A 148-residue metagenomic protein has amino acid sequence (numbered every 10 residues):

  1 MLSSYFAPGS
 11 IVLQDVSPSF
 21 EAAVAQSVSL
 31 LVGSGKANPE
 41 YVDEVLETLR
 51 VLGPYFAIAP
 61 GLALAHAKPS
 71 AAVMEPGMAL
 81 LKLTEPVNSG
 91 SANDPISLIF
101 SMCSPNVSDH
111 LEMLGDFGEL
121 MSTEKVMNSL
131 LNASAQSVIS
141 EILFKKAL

Functional and structural regions predicted by a protein language model:
M1-L148: Cytosolic covalent-transfer regions centered on His/Cys nucleophiles that carry phosphoryl or persulfide groups
